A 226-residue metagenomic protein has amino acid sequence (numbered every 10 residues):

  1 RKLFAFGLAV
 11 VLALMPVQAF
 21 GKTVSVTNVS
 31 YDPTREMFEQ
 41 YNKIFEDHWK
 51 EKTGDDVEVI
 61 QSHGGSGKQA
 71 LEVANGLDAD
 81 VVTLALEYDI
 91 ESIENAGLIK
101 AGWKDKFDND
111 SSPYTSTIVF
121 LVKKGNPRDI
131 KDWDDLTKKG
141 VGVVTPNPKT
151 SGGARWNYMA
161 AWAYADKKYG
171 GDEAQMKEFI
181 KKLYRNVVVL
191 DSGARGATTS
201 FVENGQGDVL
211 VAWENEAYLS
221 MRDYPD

Functional and structural regions predicted by a protein language model:
R1-L3: Positively charged n-region of N-terminal signal peptides that target proteins for export
A5-M15: Bacterial N-terminal signal peptides
M15-G21: Sec/Tat signal peptide C-region and signal peptidase I cleavage site
G21-T150: N-terminal segment of the mature folded domain
T34-Q40, P148-E178: Bilobed "Venus flytrap"/periplasmic-binding protein-like clamshell domains and structurally analogous long
K50-D55, K168, Y224-P225: Short helix-capping segments at alpha-helix termini
K131-D132, A154-Y158, R222-D223: A short secondary-structure junction signal
Y169-D226: Ligand-binding pocket segment of bilobal, Venus flytrap-like solute-binding proteins
